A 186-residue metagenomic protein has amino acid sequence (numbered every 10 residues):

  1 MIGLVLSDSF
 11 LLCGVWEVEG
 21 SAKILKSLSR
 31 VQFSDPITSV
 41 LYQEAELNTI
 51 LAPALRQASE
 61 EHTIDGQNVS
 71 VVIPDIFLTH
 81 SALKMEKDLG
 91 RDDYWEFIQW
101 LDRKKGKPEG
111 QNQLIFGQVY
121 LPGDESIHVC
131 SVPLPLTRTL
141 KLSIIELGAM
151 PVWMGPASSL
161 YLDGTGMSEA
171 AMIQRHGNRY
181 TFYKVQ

Functional and structural regions predicted by a protein language model:
I2-S27, Y120-Q186: Small-residue (GG/TT-enriched) beta-loop-alpha framework at ligand/catalytic clefts
K23-L28, N68-V72: Short coil-to-beta-strand
S27-Q32, H80-K84: Short amphipathic
L28-S59: N-terminal phosphate-binding loop and adjacent alpha-helix
I50, A54-A58, H62, L101 (+2 more regions): Stable alpha-helical structural segments in soluble proteins, enriched in small hydrophobic residues
L55, T63-I76, I144, M150: Short glycine-rich phosphate-binding loop at a beta-alpha junction
H62-T63, L83: N-terminal functional module of multi-domain proteins
I73-I127: Internal amphipathic helical hairpin motif
